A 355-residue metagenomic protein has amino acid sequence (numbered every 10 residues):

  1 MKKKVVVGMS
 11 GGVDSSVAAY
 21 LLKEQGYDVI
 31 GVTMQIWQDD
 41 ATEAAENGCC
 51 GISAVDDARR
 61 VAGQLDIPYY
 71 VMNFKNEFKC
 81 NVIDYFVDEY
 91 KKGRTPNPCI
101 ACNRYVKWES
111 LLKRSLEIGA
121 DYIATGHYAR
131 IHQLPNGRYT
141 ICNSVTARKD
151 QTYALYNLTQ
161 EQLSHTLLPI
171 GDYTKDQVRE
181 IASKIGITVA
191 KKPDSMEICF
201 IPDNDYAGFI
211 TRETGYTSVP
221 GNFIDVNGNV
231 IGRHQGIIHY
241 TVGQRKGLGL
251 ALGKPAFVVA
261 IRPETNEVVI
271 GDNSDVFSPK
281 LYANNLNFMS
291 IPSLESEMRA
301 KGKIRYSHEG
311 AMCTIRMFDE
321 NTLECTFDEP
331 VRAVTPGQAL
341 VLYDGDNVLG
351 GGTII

Functional and structural regions predicted by a protein language model:
M1-Y156, L167, D176-Q177: ATP-dependent adenylation/nucleotidyltransferase module used to activate substrates
A124-Q133, T140-I355: AMP-forming adenylation/ATP pyrophosphatase catalytic core
